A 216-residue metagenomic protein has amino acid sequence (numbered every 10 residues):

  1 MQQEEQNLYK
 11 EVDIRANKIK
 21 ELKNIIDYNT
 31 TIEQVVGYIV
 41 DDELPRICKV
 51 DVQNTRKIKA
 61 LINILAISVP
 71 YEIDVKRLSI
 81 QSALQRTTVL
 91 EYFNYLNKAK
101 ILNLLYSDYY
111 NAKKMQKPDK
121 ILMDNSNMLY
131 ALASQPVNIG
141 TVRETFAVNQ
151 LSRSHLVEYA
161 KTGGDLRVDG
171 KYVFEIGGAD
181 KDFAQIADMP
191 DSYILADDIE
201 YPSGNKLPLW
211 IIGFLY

Functional and structural regions predicted by a protein language model:
M1-S126, Y130: Interdomain hinge/linker elements that couple catalytic modules in large macromolecular machines
E91-Y216: A cross-kingdom feature that marks ATP-driven nucleic-acid transaction machinery
